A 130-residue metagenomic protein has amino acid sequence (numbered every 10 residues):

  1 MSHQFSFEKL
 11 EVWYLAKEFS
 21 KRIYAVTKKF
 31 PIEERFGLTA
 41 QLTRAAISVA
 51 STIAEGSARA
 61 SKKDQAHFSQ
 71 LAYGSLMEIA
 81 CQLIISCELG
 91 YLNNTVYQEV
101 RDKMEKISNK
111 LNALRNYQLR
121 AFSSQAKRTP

Functional and structural regions predicted by a protein language model:
M1-E55, R59-P130: Short, C-terminally biased terminal segments at protein or domain edges
